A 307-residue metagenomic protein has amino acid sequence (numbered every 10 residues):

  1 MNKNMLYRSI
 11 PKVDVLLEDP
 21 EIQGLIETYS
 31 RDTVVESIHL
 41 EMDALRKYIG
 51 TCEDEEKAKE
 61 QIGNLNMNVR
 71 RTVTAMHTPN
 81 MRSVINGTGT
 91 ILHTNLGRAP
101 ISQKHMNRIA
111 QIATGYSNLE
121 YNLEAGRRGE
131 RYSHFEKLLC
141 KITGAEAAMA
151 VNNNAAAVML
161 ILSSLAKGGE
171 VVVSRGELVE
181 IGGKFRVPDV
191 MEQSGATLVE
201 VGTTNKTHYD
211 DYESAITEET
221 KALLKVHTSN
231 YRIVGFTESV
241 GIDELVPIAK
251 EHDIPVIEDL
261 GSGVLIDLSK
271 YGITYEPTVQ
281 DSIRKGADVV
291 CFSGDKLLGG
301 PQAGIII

Functional and structural regions predicted by a protein language model:
M1-V73: Long amphipathic alpha-helical segments
I10-P11, I85-G89, L298-P301: Short Gly/Ser/Thr- and Asp/Glu-enriched loop/turn motifs at secondary-structure junctions
V15-E18, T88, E192, S262: Short acidic (Asp/Glu) and glycine-rich catalytic loops that position anionic groups and cofactors
P20, M42-I49, E53, V73 (+11 more regions): Structural signal for hydrophobic packing residues in well-ordered secondary-structure cores of soluble enzyme domains
D43, G87-T88, R98-E124: Glycine-rich phosphate-binding segment of PLP-dependent enzymes
C52-I101, N107-R108: Long amphipathic N-terminal alpha/beta scaffold segment
S83-H93, Y121-S133, A155-A156: Short, glycine/charge-rich beta-strand/loop segments that flank catalytic centers and engage negatively charged groups
G126-I307: Conserved PLP-enzyme active-site core in the AAT-like
